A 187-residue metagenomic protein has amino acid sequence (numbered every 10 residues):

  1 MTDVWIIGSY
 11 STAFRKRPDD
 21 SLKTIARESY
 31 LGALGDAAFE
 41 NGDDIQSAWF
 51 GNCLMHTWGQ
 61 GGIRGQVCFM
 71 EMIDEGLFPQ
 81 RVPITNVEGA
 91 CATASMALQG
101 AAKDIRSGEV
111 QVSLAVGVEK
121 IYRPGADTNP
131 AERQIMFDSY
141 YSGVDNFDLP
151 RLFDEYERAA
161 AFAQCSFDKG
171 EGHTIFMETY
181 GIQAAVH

Functional and structural regions predicted by a protein language model:
T2-W5, R17, N52-V116, K120-F137 (+2 more regions): Conserved catalytic cysteine-centered active-site region of acyl-thioester-dependent Claisen-condensing enzymes
G8-A33: N-terminal phosphate-binding or glycine-rich loops at protein starts, especially the Walker A/P-loop of NTPases
S11-P18, V82, C165, K169: Short amphipathic alpha-helical segments at helix-loop
K16, G35, M70, V186-H187: Short polybasic/polar patches that bind polyanions
L31-Q46: Phosphate/pyrophosphate-binding loops at sites that engage ATP/ADP/AMP, CoA/4′-phosphopantetheine, polyphosphate
G32-G35, A97-K103, A184: Short alpha-helical segments and helix-capping/turn motifs at coil-helix boundaries
Q46-N52: Loop-to-helix transition at the N-terminal end of transmembrane alpha-helices
S166, E171-H187: Aromatic- and glycine-enriched pocket-lining scaffold segments that form the walls of small-molecule binding clefts
